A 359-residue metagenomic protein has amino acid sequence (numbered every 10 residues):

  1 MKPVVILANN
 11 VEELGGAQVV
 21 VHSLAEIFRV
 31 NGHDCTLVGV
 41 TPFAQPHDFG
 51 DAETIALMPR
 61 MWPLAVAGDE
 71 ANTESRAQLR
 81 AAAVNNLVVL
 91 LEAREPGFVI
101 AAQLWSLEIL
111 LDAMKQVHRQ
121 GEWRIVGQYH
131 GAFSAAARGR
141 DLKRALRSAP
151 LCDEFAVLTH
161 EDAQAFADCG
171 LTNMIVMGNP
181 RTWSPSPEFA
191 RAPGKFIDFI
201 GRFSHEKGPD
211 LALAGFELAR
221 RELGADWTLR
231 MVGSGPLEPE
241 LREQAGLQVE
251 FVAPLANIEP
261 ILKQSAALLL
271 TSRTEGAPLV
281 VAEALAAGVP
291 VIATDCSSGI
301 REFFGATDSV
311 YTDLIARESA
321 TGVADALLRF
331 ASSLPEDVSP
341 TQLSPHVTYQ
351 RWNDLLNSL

Functional and structural regions predicted by a protein language model:
I6, F189-K207, L213-F216: Conserved donor-binding/catalytic core segment of Leloir-type glycosyltransferases
L7-L14, V21, I27-L79: N-terminal strand-loop element at the rim of the active site of nucleotide-sugar-dependent glycosyltransferases
I100-L107, Y129: Short His-centered aromatic/hydrophobic patch
P150-S186: Donor nucleotide-sugar binding/catalytic pocket of nucleotide-sugar-dependent glycosyltransferases
P254, R273: Aromatic "clamp/platform" in nucleotide-sugar-dependent glycosyltransferases that forms part of the donor/acceptor
P290-T294: Short hydrophobic beta-strand element within catalytic cores of glycosyltransferases and related nucleotide-activated
R301-R329: Change "using UDP/GDP/dTDP sugars" to "using nucleotide sugars
S332-L359: A charged, aromatic-enriched C-terminal amphipathic alpha-helix characteristic of glycosyltransferases across folds
